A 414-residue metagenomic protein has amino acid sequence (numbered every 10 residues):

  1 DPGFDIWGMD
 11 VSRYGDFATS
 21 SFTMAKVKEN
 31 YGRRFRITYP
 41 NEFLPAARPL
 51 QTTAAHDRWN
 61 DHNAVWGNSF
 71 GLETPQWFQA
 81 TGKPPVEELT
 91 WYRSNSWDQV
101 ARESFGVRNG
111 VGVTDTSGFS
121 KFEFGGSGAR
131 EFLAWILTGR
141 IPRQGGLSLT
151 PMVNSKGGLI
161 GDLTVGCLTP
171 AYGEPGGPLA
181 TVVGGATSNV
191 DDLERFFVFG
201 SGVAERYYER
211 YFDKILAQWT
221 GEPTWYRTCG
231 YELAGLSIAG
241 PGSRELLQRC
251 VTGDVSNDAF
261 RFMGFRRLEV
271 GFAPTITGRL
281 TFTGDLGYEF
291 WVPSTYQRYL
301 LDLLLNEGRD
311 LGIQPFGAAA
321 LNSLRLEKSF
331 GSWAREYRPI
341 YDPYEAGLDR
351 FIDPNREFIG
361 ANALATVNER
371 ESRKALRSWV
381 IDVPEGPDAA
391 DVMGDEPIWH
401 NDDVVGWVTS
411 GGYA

Functional and structural regions predicted by a protein language model:
P2-A414: Glycine/proline-enriched, intrinsically flexible loops and inter-domain linkers
